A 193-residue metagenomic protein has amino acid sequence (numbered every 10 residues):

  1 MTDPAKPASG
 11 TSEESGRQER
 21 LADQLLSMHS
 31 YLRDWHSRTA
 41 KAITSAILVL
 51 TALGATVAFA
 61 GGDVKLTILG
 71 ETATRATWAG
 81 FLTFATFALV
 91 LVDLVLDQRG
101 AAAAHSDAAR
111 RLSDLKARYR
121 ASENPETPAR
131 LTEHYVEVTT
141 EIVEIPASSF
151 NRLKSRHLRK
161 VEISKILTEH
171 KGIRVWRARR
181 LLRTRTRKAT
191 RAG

Functional and structural regions predicted by a protein language model:
M1-V49, L89-G193: Conserved non-transmembrane functional hotspots
Q24, D63-L66, T72, Q98: Cationic, hydrophobic amphipathic alpha-helical membrane-interacting segments
A46-T56, W78-V92: Lipid-exposed faces of alpha-helical membrane segments in multi-pass integral membrane proteins
L50-G70: Juxtamembrane "helix exit" motif at the C-terminal ends of alpha-helical transmembrane segments in multi-pass membrane
T67-T83: Hydrophobic alpha-helical transmembrane segments
